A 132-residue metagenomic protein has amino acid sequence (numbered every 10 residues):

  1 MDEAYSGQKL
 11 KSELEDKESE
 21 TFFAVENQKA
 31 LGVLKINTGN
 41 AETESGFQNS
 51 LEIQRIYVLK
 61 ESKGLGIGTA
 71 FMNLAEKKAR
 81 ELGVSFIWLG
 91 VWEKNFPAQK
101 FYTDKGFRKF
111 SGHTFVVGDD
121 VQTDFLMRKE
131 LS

Functional and structural regions predicted by a protein language model:
M1-K60, M72-L74, K78, E130-S132: Acetyl-CoA-dependent GNAT
F22, F47-L51, S85-F86, W92-Q99 (+2 more regions): C-terminal "cap" of GNAT-fold acetyltransferases
Y57, F107-R108: Short acidic-aromatic loop segments in the C-terminal HATPase_c
L59-E61, L65, E93-K94: Active-site acidic-Proline motif in GNAT/NAT acetyltransferases
G64, K77-E81, R108: Conserved amphipathic alpha-helical interaction elements at protein-protein interfaces in regulatory, energy-coupling
G66, A70: Short alpha-helical segment within the catalytic ATP-binding CA
M72, A79-G90: Conserved GNAT acetyl-CoA-binding A-motif
